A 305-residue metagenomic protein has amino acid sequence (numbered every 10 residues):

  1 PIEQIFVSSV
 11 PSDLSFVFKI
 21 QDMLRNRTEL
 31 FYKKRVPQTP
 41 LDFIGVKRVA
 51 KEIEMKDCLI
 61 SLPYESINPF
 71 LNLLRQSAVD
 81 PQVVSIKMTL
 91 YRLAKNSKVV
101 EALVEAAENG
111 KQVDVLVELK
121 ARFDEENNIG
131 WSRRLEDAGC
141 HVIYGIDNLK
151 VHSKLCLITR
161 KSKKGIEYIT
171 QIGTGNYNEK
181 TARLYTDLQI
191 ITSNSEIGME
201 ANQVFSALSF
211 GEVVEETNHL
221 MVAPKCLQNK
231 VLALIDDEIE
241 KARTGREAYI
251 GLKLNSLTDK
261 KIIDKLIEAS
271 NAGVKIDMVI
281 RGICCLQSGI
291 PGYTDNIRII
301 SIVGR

Functional and structural regions predicted by a protein language model:
P1-I250, E268-A272, C284-R305: N-terminal localization/anchoring segments of enzymes in phospholipid and broader phosphate metabolism
K87, L254-L257: Glycine-rich anion-binding loop/nest that anchors nucleotide
N96, K260-I262: Low-complexity, intrinsically disordered short segments enriched for Gly/Pro and polybasic residues
V117, L254, I280: Short beta-strand/turn micro-motifs composed of small residues that flank or help shape donor/cofactor-binding pockets
L257-D259, I283-L286: Short, catalytically relevant binding-site loops at active-site mouths
I263-I267: Glycine/threonine-rich ATP-lid/beta-loop region of ATP-binding domains
K275-V279: Hydrophobic alpha/beta core scaffold segments
